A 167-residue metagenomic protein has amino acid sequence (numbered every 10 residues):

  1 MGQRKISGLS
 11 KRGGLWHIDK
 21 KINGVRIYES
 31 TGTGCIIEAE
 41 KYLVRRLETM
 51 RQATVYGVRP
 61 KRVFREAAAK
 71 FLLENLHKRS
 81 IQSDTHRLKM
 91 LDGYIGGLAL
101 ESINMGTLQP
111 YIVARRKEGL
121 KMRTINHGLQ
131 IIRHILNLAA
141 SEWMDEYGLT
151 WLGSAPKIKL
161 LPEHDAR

Functional and structural regions predicted by a protein language model:
M1-R12: Short N-terminal "domain-start" leader segments that mark the transition from disordered tails or signal peptides into
K5-S7, D19-K21, M122-G128: A general secondary-structure boundary signal
S10-W16, K20-P110: N-terminal DNA-binding module of tyrosine recombinases/phage integrases
R87-M90, L98-G106, P110, K117-L160: N-terminal DNA-binding recognition helix of tyrosine site-specific recombinases/integrases
D165-R167: Charged, low-complexity intrinsically disordered terminal regions and linker tails
